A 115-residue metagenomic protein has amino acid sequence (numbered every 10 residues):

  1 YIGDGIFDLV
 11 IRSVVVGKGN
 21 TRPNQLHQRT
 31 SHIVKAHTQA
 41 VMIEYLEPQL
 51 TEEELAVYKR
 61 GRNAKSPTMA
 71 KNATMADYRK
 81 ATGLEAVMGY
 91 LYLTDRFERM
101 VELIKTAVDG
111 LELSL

Functional and structural regions predicted by a protein language model:
Y1-L115: Double-stranded RNA-binding/processing signature
